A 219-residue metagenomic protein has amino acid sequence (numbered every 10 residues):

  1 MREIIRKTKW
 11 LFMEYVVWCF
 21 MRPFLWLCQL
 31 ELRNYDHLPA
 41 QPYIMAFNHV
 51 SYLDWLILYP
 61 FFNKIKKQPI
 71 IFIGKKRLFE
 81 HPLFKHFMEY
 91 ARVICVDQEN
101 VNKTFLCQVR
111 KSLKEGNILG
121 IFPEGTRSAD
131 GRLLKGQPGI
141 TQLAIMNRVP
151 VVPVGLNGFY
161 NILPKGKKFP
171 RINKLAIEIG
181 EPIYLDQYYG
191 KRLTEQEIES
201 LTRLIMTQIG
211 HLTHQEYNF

Functional and structural regions predicted by a protein language model:
M1-Q29: N-terminal membrane-anchoring alpha-helices
R2-T8, T104-F219: Non-catalytic C-terminal accessory region of glycerolipid acyltransferases and related lyso-lipid remodeling enzymes
W18-H49: Helix-to-loop junction immediately C-terminal to a conserved catalytic motif
F20, Y90-V96, P123-T126: Short, basic, glycine/proline-bearing loop/turn elements
L27-L30, N100-F105: Glycine-rich, highly charged phosphate/nucleotide-binding loops
E31-L32, M88, V151, I179: Structural signal for hydrophobic
P39-N100: Catalytic core of membrane glycerolipid acyltransferases/transacylases, capturing the structured, soluble-facing
